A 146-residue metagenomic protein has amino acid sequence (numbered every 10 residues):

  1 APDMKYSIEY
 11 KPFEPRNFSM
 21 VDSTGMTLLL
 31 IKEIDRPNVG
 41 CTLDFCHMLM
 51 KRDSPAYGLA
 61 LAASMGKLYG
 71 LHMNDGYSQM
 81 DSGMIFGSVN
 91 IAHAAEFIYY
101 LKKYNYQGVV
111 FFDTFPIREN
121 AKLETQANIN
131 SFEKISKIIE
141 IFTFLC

Functional and structural regions predicted by a protein language model:
P2-K5, V21-L43, L49-C146: Histidine-acidic metal/acid-base catalytic patches
Y6-F18: Active-site-proximal beta-alpha loop/turn segments in soluble metabolic enzymes
